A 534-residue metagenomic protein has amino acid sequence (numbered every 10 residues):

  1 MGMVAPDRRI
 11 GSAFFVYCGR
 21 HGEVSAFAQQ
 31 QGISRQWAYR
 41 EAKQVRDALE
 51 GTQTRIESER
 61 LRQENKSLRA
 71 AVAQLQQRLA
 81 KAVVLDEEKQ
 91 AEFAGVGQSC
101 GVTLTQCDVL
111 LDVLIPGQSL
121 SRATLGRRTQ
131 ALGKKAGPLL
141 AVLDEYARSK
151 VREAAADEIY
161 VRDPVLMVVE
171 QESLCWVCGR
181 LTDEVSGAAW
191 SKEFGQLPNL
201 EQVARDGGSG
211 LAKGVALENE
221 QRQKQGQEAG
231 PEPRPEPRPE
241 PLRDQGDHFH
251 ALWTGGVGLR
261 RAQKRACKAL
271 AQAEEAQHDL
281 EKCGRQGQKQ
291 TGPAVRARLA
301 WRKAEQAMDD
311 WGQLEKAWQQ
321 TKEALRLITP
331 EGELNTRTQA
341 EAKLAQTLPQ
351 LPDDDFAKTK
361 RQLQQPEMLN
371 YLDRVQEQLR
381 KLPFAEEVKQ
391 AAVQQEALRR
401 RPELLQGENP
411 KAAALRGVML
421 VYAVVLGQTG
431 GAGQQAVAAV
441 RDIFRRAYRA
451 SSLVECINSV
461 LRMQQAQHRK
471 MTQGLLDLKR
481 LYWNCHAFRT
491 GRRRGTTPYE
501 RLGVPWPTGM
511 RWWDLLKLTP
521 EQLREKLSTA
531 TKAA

Functional and structural regions predicted by a protein language model:
M3-G22, V84-V102: Short, amphipathic alpha-helical "recognition" segments used to contact nucleic acids or chromatin
A26-Q31, C107: Short alpha-helical "recognition helix" segments of helix-turn-helix
Q36-Y39, A123: Key DNA-contact positions within bacterial/archaeal DNA-binding proteins
Y39-R55, R127-P138: Short, solvent-exposed alpha-helical "recognition" segments
Q44-A82: Long, hydrophobic or amphipathic alpha-helical segments
S67-Q106, V113-K224, E228, L242 (+2 more regions): RNase H-like nuclease fold core
E274-K343, T347-Q350, D355, Q362-R374 (+5 more regions): Charged alpha-helix within mobile-element recombinases
V388-K389, Q395, R400-E403, G407 (+6 more regions): C-terminal domain-tail junction helix/linker
